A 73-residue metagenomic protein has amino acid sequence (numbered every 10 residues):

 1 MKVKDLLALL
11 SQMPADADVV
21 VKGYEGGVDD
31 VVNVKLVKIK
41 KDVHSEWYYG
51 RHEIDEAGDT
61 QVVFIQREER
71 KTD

Functional and structural regions predicted by a protein language model:
K2-S11: DNA replication sliding-clamp ring fold and its partner-interaction surfaces
A15-D73: Detector for the mature cores of small, proteolytically processed and post-translationally modified peptide effectors
